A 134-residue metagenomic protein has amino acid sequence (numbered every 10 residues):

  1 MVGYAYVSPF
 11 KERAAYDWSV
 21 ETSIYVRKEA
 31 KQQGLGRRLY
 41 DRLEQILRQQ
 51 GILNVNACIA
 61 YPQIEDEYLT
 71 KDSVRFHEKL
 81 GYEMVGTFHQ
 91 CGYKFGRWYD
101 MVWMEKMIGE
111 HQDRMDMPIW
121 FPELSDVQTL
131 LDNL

Functional and structural regions predicted by a protein language model:
M1, Q32-Q49, T70-K79: Conserved acetyl-CoA-binding loop-helix of GNAT-fold acetyltransferases
M1-E29, M107-E110: Acetyl-CoA-dependent GNAT
Y4, I52-N54, M101: Structural motif
Y6, C58-A60, V74, E78-R97 (+2 more regions): Conserved catalytic-core motifs of GNAT/GCN5-like acyltransferases
T22, V55-A57, M104-K106: A structural signal for short, well-ordered beta-strand segments
S23-K31, I59-I64: A short, internal acetyl-CoA/4′-phosphopantetheine-binding micro-motif in the GNAT/acyltransferase core
L47-D72: Conserved GNAT acetyl-CoA-binding A-motif
Q90-L134: C-terminal "cap" of GNAT-fold acetyltransferases
